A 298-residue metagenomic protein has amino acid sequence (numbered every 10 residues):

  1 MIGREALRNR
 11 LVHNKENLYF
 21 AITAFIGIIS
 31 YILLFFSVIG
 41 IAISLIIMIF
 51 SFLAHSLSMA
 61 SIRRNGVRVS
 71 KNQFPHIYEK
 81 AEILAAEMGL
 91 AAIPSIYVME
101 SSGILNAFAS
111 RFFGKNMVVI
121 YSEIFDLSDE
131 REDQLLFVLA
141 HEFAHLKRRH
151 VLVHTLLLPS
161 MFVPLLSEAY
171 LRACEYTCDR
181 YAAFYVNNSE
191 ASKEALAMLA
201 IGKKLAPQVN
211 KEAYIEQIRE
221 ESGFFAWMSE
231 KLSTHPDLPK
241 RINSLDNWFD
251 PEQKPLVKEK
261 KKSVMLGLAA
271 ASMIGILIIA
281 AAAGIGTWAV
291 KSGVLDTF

Functional and structural regions predicted by a protein language model:
M1-I104, P164-L165, P251-F298: Hydrophobic or amphipathic, alpha-helical segments that drive membrane association/targeting
F74-H76, E123-F137, R172: Short pre-active-site segment immediately N-terminal to the catalytic Zn-binding motif
A81, I120-F125, L136-H150, E175-D179: Active-site recognition of the HExxH zinc-binding catalytic motif
A81-A85, L171-K193: An active-site-proximal "capping" alpha-helix that borders the catalytic cofactor pocket
A92-K115, L165, A183-G267: Active-site-proximal gating segments in proteases and membrane effectors
L105-E132: Active-site scaffold of zinc-dependent metalloenzymes
A140-L158, N187-E190: Catalytic Zn2+-binding segment of zinc metalloproteases
R148-E175: Post-HEXXH active-site segment of zinc metalloproteases
